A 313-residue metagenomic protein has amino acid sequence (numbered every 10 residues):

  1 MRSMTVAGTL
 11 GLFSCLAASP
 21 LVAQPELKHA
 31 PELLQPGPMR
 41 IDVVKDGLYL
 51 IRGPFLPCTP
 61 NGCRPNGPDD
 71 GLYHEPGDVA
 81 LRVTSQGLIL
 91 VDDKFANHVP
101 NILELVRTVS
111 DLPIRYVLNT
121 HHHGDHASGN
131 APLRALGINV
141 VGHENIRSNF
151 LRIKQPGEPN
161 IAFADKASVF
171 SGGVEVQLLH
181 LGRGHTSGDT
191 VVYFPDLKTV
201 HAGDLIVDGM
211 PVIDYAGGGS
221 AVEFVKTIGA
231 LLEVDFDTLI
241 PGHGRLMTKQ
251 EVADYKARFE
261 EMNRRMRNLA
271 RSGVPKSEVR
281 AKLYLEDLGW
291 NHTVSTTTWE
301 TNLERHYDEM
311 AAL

Functional and structural regions predicted by a protein language model:
A7-S19: Bacterial N-terminal signal peptides
Q24-P31, E233-D235, L246-L313: Accessory terminal helices/loops
Q24-P31, P36-P38, D42-V43, L136 (+5 more regions): Metallo-beta-lactamase
D42-V106, T190-F194, T199-G203: Conserved beta-strand hairpin/beta-sheet module of binuclear metal-dependent hydrolase folds, prominently
G47, R82, D92, V106 (+10 more regions): Divalent metal-coordination and catalytic microenvironments
L48, N97-P100, E104-S171, R264: Active-site HxH/HxHxD metal-binding segment of metal-dependent hydrolases
F55-C58, L88, F95-H98, H122-A127 (+9 more regions): Solvent-exposed loop/turn segments at secondary-structure junctions within structured extracellular/periplasmic domains
G87-I89, F95-N97, E175, H180-N268: Metallo-beta-lactamase
